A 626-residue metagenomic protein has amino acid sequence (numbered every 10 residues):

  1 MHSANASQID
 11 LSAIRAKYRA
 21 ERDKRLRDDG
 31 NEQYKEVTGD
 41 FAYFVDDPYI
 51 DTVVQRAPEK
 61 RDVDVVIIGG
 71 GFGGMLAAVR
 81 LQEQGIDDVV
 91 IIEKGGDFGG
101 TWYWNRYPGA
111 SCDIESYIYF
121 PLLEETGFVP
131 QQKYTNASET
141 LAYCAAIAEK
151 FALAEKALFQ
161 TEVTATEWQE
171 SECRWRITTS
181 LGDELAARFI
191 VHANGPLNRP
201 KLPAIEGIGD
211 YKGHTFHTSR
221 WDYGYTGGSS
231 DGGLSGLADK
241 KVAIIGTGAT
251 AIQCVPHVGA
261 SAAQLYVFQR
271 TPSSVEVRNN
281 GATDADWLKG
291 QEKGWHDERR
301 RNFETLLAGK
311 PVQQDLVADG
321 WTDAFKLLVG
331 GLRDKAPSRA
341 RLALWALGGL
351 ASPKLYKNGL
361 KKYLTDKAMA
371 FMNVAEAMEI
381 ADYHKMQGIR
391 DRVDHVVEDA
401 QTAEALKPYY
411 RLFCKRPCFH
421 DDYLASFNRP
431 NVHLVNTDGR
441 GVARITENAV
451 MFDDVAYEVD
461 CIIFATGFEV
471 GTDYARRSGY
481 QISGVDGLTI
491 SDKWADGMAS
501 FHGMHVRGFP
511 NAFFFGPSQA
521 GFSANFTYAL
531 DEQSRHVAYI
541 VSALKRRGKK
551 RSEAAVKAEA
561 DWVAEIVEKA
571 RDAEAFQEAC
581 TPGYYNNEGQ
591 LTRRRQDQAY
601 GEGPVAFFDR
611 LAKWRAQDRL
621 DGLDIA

Functional and structural regions predicted by a protein language model:
H2-V65, Q82-G209, G224, L234-D239 (+2 more regions): N-terminal FAD-binding dinucleotide-binding subdomain shared by FAD-dependent oxidases/monooxygenases
G69-G73, T247-G248: Glycine-rich Rossmann-fold phosphate-binding loop(s) that bind the pyrophosphate of adenine dinucleotide cofactors
M75, I252: Residues forming the Rossmann-fold NAD(P)(H) cofactor-binding site
L81, H257-V258: Aromatic pocket-lining residues of Rossmann-like dinucleotide-binding sites
A204, C254-H257: A short acidic, amphipathic alpha-helical/loop segment
K212-Y223: Active-site-adjacent "gating/activation" loops or surface patches in catalytic cores
V242: Conserved class I S-adenosyl-L-methionine
